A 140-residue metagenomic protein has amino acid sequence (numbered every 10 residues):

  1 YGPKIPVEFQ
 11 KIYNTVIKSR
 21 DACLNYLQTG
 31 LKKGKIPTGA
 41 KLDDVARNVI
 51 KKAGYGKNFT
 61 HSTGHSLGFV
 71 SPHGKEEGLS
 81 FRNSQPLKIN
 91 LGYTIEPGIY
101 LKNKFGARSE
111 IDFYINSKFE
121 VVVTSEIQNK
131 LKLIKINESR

Functional and structural regions predicted by a protein language model:
Y1-R140: Active-site neighborhoods and metal-handling regions in enzymes and metal-associated proteins
